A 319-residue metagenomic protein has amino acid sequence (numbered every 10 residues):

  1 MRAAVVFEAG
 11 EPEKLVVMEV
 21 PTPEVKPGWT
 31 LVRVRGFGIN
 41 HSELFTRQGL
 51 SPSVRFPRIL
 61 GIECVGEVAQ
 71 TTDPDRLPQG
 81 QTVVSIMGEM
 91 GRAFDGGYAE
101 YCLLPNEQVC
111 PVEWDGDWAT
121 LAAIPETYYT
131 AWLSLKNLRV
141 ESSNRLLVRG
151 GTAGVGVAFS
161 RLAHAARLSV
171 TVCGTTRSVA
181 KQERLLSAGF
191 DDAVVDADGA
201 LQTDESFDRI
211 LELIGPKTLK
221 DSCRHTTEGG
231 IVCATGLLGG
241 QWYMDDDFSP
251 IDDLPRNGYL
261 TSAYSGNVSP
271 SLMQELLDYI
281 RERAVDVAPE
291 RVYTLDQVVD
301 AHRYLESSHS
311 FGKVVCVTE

Functional and structural regions predicted by a protein language model:
P21-G38, L50-M90: Glycine-rich beta-strand-centered segment in the early N-terminal region that forms part of a ligand/cofactor-binding
T82, R145, T171, G230-I231 (+1 more regions): Short glycine-centered segments of the SAM/dcSAM-binding site in methyltransferase folds
S85-G150: NAD(P)H dinucleotide-binding glycine-rich loop of Rossmann-like/cofactor-binding domains, especially the beta1-alpha1
L121-A197: Mid-domain Rossmann-like dinucleotide-binding core that forms the NAD(H)/NADP(H) cofactor-binding site
L133, V268-E319: C-terminal hydrophobic helical "lid"/dimerization subdomain of Rossmann-like NAD(P)H-dependent oxidoreductases
Q202-I210: A short acidic, Gly/Pro-enriched loop at the edge of an enzyme's catalytic core that lines a small-molecule cofactor
K217-E282, T318-E319: Glycine-rich phosphate-binding loop and adjacent beta-alpha segment of Rossmann(oid) nucleotide-cofactor-binding
